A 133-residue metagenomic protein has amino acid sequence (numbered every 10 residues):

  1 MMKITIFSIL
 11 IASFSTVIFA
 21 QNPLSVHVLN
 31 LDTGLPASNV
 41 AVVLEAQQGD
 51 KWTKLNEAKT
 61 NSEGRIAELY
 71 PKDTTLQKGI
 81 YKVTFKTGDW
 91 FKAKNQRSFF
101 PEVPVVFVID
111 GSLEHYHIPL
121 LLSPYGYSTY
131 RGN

Functional and structural regions predicted by a protein language model:
I4-S25, L29-A37, A46, W52 (+1 more regions): Beta-strand-rich domain onsets/edges
S38-V42, Y116: Short beta-strand/loop motifs in extracellular/secreted proteins, especially within beta-sandwich accessory domains
A41-E45, K82-T84: Beta-strand signatures of extracellular beta-sandwich domains
L44, S62, T74-T75: A short acidic/small-residue loop/turn micro-motif
D50-A67: Short, acidic Ser/Thr/Gly-rich low-complexity loop/linker segments typical of extracellular and cell-surface proteins
L55-K59, P71-D73, V105-V108: Beta-strand-rich interaction surfaces with strong enrichment in secreted/lumenal proteins
A67-G79: Short Pro-Gly-centered beta-turn/loop motif in secreted/extracellular proteins
K78-N133: Feature of secretome-associated and extracellular-like proteins
